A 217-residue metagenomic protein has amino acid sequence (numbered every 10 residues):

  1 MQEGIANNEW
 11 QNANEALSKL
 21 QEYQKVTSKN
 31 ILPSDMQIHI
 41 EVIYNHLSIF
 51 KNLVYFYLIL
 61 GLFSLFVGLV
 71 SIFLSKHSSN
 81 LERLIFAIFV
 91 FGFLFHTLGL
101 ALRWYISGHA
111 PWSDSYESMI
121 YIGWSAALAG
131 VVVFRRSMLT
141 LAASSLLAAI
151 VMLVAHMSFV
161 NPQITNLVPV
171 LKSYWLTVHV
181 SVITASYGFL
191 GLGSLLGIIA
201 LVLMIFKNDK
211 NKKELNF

Functional and structural regions predicted by a protein language model:
M1-F217: Polytopic transmembrane helical bundles with strong interfacial aromatic enrichment
